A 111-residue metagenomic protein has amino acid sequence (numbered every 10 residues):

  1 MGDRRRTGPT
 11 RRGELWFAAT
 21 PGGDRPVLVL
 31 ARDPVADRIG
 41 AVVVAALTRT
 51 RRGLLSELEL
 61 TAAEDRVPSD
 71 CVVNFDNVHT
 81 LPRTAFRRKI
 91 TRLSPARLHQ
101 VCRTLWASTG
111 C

Functional and structural regions predicted by a protein language model:
M1-C111: Conserved functional hotspots at enzyme active or ligand-binding sites that engage polyanionic ligands
